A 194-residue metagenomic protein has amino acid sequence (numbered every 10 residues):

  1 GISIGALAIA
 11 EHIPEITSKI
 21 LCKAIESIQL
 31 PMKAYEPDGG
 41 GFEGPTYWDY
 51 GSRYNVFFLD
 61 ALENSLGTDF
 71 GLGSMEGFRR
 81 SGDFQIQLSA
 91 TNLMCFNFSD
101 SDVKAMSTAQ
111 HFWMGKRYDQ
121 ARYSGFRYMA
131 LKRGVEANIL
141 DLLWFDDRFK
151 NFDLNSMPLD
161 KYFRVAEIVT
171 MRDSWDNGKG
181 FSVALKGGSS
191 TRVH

Functional and structural regions predicted by a protein language model:
G1-T46, L143-M157: Active-site lining segments of carbohydrate-active enzymes
F42-H194: Extended polysaccharide-engagement surfaces of secreted carbohydrate-active enzymes
